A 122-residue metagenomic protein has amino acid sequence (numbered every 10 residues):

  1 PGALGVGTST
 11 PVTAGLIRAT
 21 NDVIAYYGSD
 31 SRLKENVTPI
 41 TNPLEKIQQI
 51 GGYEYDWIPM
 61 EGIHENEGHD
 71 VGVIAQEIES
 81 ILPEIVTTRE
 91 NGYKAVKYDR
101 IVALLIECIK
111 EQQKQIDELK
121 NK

Functional and structural regions predicted by a protein language model:
P1-A3: Glycine- and small/polar-enriched repetitive beta-structure motifs of secreted/surface proteins
G5-S9: Conserved GTPase G-domain signal focused on the G5
V12-Y98, Q115-K122: C-terminal intramolecular chaperone/autoprocessing and neck/assembly modules of extracellular spikes and adhesins
